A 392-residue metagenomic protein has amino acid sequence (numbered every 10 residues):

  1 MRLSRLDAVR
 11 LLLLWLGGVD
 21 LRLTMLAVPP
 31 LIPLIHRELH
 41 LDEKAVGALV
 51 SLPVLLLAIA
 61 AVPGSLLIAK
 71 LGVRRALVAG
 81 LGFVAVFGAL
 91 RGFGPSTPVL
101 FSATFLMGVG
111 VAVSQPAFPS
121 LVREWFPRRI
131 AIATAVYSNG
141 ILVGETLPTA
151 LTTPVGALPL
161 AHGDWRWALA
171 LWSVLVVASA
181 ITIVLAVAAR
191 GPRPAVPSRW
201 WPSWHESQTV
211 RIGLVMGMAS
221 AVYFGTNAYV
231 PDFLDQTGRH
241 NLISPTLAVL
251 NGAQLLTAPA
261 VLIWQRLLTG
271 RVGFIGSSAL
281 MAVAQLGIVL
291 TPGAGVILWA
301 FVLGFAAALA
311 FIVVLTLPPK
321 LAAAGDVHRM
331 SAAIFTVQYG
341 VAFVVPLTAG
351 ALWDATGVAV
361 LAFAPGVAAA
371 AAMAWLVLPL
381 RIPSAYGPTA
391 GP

Functional and structural regions predicted by a protein language model:
V28-P29, Q208-A258: Extracytoplasmic gate region of multi-pass secondary transporters
H40, G72, F93-P98, P127 (+1 more regions): Helix-breaking motifs and short loop linkers at transmembrane-helix boundaries and internal kinks in secondary membrane
I59-P95: Conserved MFS/SLC helix-loop-helix module at the cytosolic interface between two early adjacent transmembrane helices
A60-G72, T257-G270, W353: Helix-to-loop junctions at the C-terminal end of transmembrane segments in multipass secondary transporters
A103-G140: Cytoplasmic helix-loop-helix junction between adjacent transmembrane helices in 12-TM secondary transporters
R128-A188: Helix-loop-helix hairpin linking two adjacent transmembrane segments in secondary transporters
T269-V314: C-terminal transmembrane helical hairpin of 12-TM major facilitator-type secondary transporters
L321-V358, G366: A late C-terminal transmembrane helix in Major Facilitator Superfamily
